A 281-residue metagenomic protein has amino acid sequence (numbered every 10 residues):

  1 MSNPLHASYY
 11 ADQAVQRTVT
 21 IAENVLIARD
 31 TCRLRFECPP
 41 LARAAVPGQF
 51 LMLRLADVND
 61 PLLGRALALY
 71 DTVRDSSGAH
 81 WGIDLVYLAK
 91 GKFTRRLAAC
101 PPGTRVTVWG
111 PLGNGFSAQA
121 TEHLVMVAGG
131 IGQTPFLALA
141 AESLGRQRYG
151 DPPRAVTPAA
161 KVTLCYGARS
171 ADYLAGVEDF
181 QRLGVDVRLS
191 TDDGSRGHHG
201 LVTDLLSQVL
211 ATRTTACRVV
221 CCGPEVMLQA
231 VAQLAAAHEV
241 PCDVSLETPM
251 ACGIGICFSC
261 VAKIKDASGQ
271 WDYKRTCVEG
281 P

Functional and structural regions predicted by a protein language model:
S2-P102, A168: Ferredoxin-reductase
T31, A45-P47, P61-L63, A118-A120 (+2 more regions): Short glycine/proline-enriched turns and hinge-like loops at secondary-structure junctions
A45-G48, A66, F136, H199 (+2 more regions): A general structural signal for well-ordered alpha-helical segments in protein cores
A56-D60, G110-G115, D266: Short, charged beta-turn/beta-strand-edge "cap" motif at the junction between a beta-strand and an adjacent loop
K92-P249: FNR/FR-type flavoprotein reductase catalytic core
P135, E225-V226, T248-P281: Local cysteine-cluster metal-coordination motifs and their immediate loop/turn environment, predominantly Fe-S cluster
